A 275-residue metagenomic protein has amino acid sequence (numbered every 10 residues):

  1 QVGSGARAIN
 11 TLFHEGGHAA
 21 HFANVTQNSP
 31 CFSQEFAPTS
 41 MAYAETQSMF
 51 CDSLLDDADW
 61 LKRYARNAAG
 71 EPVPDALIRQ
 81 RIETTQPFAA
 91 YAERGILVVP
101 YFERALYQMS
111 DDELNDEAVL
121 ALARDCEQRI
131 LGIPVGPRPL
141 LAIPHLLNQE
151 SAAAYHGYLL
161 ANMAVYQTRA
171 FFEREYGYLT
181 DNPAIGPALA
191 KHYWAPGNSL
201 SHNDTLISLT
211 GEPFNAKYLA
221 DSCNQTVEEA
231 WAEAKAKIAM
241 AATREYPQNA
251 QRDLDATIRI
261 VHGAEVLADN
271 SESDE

Functional and structural regions predicted by a protein language model:
Q1-A8: Juxtacatalytic substrate-recognition/specificity segment
I9-F13, A19-Q27, F36, A42 (+2 more regions): C-terminal, non-catalytic "cap/extension" segments appended to globular domains
S33, K62-R66: Juxtamembrane membrane-water interface segments of multi-pass membrane proteins, especially cytoplasmic-side
Q47: Glycine-rich and small/hydrophobic secondary-structure elements
D56: A short, highly charged nucleic-acid-interacting micro-segment common to nuclease and nuclease-linked defense proteins
W60-L61, E173: Short, solvent-exposed secondary-structure capping/transition elements
